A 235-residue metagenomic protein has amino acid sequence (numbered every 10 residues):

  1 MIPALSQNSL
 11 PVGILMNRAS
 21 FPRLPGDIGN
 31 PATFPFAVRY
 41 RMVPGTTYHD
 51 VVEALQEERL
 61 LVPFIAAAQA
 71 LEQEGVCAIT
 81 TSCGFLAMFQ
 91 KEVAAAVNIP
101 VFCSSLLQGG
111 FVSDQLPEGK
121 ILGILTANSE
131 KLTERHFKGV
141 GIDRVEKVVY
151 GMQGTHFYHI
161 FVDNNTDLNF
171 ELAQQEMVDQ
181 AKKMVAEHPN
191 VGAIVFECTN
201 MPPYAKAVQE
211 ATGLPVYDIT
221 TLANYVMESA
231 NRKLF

Functional and structural regions predicted by a protein language model:
M1-R59, T126-L168: N-terminal glycine-rich anion-binding loop in soluble enzyme alpha/beta folds
S20, A78-F89, F102-Q108, A127-K131 (+2 more regions): Gly/Ser/Thr-rich loops at beta-strand to alpha-helix junctions that form or flank small-molecule/cofactor-binding
E53-A70, L172-Q180: Glycine-rich, highly charged phosphate/nucleotide-binding loops
E58-A67, F85-E92, A96: N-terminal active-site wall of soluble small-molecule enzyme domains
Q69-E72, S113, V185-E187: Non-catalytic positions within long, well-ordered alpha-helices that form the structural scaffold/packing of enzyme
E92-L116, Q209-M227: Short, acidic/small-residue loops that bind anionic groups at enzyme active sites
L172-K206: Charge-patterned, long linear interaction tracts outside catalytic cores
E197, M201-P203, Y217-F235: C-terminal functional extensions of proteins
